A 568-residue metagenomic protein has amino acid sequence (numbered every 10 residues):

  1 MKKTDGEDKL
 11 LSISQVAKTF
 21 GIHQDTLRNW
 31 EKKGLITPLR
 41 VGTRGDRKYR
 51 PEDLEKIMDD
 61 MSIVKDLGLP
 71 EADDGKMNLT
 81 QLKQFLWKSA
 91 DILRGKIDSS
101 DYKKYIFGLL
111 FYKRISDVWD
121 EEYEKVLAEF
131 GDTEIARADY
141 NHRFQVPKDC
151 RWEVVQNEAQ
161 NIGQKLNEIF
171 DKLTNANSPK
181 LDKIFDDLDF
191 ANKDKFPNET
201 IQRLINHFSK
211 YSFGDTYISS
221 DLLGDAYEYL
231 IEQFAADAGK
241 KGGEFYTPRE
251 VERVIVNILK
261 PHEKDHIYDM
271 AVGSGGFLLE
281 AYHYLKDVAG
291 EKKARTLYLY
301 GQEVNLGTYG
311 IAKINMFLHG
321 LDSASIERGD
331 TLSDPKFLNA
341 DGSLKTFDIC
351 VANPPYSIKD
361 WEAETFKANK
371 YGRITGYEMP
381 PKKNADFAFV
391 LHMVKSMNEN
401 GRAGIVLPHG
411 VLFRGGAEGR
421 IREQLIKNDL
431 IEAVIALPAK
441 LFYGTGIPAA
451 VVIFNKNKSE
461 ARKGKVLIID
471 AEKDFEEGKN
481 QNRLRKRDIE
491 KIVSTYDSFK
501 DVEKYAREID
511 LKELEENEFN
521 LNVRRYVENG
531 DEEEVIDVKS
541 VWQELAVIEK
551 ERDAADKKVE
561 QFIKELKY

Functional and structural regions predicted by a protein language model:
K2, G6-L10, Q15, T19-D25 (+8 more regions): Non-catalytic, mostly N-terminal accessory regions of nucleic-acid modification and defense proteins
D5, V288-G290, L441: Residues embedded in well-ordered secondary-structure elements
F20, L93-R94, L230, K260 (+5 more regions): Generic helix-packing signal
P51, M61-A72, D341-Y568: A conserved structural/catalytic subdomain of Rossmann-like adenosyl-cofactor enzymes
G75, D194-P197, D215-S219, E244 (+5 more regions): Alpha-helix initiation/capping motif
K113-V126, F234, L285, A289 (+4 more regions): A generic secondary-structure signal for well-formed alpha-helical elements
K241-A352, S357-A368, R373-Y377, F387-A388 (+3 more regions): Conserved S-adenosyl-L-methionine
